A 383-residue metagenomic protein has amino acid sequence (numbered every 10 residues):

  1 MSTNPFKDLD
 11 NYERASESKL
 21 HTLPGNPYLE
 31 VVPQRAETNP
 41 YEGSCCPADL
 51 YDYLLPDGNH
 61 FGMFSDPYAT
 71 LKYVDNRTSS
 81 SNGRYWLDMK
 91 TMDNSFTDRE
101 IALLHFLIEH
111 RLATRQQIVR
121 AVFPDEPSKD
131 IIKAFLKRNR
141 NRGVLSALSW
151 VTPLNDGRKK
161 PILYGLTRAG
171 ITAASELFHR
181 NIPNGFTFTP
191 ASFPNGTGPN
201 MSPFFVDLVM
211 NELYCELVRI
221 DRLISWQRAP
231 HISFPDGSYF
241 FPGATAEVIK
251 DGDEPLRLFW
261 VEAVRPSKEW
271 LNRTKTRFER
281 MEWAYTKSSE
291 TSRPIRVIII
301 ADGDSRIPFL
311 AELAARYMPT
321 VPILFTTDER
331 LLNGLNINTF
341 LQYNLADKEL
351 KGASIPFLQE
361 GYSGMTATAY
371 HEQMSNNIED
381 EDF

Functional and structural regions predicted by a protein language model:
S2-S81, W86, K90, S175 (+1 more regions): Electrostatic, structured charged patches in enzyme active sites and in nucleic-acid/phosphate-binding
R99-L107: Short alpha-helical "packing" element that flanks the helix-turn-helix/winged-helix DNA-binding module
L112-V122: Short acidic, hydrophobic short linear motifs in intrinsically disordered regions
D125-V144: Short amphipathic alpha-helical interaction segments
A134, L148-N155, P230-D236: Catalytic micro-motifs at enzyme active sites that drive phosphoryl/nucleotidyl and oxygen chemistry
L148-G185: Accessory beta->alpha helical hairpin/"wing" motif in late/C-terminal subdomains of nucleic-acid enzymes
